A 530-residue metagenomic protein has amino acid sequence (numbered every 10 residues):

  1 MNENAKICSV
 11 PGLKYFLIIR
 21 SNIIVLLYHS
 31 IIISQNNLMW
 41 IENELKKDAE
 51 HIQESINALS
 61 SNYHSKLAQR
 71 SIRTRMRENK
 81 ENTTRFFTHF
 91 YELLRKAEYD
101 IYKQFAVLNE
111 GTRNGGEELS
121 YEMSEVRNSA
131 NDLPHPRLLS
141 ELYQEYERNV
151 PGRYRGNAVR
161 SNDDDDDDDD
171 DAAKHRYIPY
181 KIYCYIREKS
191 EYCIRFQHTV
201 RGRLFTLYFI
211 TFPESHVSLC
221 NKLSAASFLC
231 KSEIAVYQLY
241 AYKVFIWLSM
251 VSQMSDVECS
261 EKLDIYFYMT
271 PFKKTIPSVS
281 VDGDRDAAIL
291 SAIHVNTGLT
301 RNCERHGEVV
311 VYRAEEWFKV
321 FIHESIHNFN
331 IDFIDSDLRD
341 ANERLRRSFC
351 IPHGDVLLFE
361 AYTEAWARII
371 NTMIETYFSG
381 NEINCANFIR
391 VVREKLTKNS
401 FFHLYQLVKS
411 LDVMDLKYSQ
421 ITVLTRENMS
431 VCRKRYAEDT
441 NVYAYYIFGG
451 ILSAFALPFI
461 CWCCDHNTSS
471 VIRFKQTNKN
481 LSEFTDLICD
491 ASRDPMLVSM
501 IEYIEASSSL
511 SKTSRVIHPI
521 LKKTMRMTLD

Functional and structural regions predicted by a protein language model:
N2, I7-R95, T528-L529: Intrinsically disordered, low-structural-confidence terminal and linker regions
N2-N4, D163-D168: Acidic/polar hotspots within intrinsically disordered regions
D100-N162, D171-L223, S227-E304, V310-E315: Auxiliary, metal-adjacent structural segments of Zn-dependent hydrolase domains
D256-S260, I331-I334, E375-N384: Short, solvent-exposed secondary-structure capping/transition elements
A292-E304, Y312-E315, R344-T425: Metalloprotease/metallohydrolase-associated module, dominated by Zn2+-dependent proteases
K319-D332: Active-site recognition of the HExxH zinc-binding catalytic motif
D332-R347: Active-site-adjacent bridging/hinge elements
I389-D530: Pan-zinc metallopeptidase signature
